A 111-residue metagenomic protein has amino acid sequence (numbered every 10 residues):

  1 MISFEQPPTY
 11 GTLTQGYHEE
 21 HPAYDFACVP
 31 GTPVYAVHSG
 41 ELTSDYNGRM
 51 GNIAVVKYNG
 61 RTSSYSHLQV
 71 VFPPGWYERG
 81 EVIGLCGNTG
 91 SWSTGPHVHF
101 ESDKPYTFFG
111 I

Functional and structural regions predicted by a protein language model:
M1-T14, K104-I111: Intrinsically disordered, low-complexity, Pro/Ser/Thr/Asn/Gly/Ala-rich spacer/linker segments adjacent to signal
I2, Y24, S66: Flexible, active-site-adjacent loop/turn segments at secondary-structure boundaries
T9-A36, H97: Short glycine/threonine/proline-enriched tight-turn/helix- or strand-capping micro-motif at secondary-structure
L13, G40, G80-I83: Residue-level preference for non-acidic, small/hydrophobic
E20, T32, R61-T62, T107: Short acidic/polar mixed-charge low-complexity motifs
A36-V71, G87-W92, P96-V98, S102: Zn2+-dependent peptidoglycan hydrolase active-site motif and core
S66-H67, R79, G110-I111: Catalytic Cys-His active-site segments of thiol-dependent hydrolases/isopeptidases
V71-E81: Acidic, glycine-anchored pre-beta loop/turn
